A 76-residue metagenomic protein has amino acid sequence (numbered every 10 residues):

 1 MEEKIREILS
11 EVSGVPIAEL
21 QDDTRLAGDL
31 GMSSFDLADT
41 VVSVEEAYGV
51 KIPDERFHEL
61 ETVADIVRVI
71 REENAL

Functional and structural regions predicted by a protein language model:
M1-A18, R71-L76: Thiotemplate assembly-line natural product biosynthesis machinery
R6, D23, V41: Generic structural marker for isolated residues within well-ordered, non-membrane alpha-helices of soluble domains
V12-G31, A47-R56: Phosphopantetheine carrier-protein modules
D36: Two-component histidine kinase catalytic core, primarily the HATPase_c
G49-L76: C-terminal structural segments of small proteins and small subunits
